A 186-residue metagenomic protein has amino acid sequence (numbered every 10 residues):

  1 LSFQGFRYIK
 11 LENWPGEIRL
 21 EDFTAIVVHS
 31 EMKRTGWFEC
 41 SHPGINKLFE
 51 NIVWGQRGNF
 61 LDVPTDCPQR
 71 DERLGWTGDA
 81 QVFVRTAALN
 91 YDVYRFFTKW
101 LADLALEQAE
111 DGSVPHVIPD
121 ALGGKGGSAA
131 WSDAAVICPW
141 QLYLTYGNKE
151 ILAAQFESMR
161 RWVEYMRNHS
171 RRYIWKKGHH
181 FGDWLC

Functional and structural regions predicted by a protein language model:
L1-K10, W14-D183: Substrate-binding groove/exosite segments of carbohydrate-active enzymes
C186: Active-site-adjacent "subsite" loops/lids of carbohydrate-active enzymes
